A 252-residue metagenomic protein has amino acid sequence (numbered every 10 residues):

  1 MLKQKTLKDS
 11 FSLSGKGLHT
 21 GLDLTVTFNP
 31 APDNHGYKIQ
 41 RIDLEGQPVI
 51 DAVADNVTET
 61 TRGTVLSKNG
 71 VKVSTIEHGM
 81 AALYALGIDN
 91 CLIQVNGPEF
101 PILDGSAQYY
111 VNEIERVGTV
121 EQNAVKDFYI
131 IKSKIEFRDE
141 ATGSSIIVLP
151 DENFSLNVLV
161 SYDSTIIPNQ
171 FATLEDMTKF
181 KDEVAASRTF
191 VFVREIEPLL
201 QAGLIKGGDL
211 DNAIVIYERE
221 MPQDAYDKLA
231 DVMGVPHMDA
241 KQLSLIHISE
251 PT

Functional and structural regions predicted by a protein language model:
M1-L245, S249: Short acidic-hydrophobic catalytic motif
T252: Ser/Thr-centric signal marking residues that sit in or immediately flank functional binding/regulatory motifs
